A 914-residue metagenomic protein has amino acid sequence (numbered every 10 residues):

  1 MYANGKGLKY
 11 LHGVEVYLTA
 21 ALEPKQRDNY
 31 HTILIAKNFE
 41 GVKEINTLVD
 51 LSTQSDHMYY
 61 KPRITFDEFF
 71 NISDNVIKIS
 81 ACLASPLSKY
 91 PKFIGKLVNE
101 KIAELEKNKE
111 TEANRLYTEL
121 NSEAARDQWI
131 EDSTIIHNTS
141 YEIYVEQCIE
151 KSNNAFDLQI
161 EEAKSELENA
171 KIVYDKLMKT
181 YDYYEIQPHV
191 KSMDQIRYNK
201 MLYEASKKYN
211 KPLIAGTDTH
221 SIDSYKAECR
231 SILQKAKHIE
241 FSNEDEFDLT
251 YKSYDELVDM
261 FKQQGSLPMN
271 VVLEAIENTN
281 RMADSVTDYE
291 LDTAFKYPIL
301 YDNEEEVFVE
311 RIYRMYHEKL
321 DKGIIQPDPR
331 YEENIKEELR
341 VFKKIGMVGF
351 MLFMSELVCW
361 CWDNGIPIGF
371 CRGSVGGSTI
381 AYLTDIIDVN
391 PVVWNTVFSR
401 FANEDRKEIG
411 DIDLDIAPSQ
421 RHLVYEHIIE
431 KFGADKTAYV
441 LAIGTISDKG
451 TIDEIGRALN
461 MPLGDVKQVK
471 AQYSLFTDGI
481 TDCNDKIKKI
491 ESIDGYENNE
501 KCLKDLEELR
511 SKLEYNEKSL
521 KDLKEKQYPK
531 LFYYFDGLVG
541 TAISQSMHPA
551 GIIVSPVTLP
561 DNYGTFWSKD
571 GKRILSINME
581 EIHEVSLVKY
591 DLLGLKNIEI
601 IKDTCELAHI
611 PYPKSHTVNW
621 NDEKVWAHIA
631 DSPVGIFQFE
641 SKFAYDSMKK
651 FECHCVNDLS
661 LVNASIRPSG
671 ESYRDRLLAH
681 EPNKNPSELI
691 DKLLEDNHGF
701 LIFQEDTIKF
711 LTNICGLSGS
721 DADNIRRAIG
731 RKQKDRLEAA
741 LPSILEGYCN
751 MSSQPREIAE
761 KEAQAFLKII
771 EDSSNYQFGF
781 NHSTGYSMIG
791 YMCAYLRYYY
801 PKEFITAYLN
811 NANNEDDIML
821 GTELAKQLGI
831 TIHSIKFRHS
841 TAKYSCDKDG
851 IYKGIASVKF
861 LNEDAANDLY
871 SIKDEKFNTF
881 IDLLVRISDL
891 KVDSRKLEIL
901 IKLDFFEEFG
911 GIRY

Functional and structural regions predicted by a protein language model:
M1-L8: N-terminal cofactor/phosphate-binding cores enriched in small/glycine residues, especially glycine-rich loops such as
A3, S221, I232, F241 (+3 more regions): Noncatalytic, beta-rich nucleic-acid-contacting surfaces in large DNA/RNA-processing enzymes
N4, M178, Y203, K207 (+2 more regions): Anion (oxyanion) recognition and catalysis
L11, Y17-P188, Y225-F353, S399-I446 (+7 more regions): Conserved active-site carboxylates
H12, L213-A215, V588: Residue-level marker for buried hydrophobic side chains located in beta-strands that build the well-ordered beta-sheet
V14-V16, T219, S374: Active-site metal-binding loops of divalent metal-dependent hydrolases
D194-Y198, D223-Q234, Y382: Histidine/acidic-residue-rich catalytic or RNA/ligand-binding cores of hydrolases and nuclease-related proteins
P212-Y225, C371-R372: Short acidic/histidine-rich active-site segments
